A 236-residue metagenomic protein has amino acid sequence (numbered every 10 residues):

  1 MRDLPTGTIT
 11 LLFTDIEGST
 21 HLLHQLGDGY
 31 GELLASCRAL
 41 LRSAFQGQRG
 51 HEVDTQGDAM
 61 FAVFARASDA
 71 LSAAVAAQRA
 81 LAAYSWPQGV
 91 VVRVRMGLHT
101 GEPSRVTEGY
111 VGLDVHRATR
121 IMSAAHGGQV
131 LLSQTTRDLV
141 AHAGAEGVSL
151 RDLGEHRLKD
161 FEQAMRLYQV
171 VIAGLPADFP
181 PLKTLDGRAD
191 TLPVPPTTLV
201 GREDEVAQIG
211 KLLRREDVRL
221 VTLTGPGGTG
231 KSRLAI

Functional and structural regions predicted by a protein language model:
M1-V75, R79-A80: Catalytic NTP-binding/metal-coordinating core of nucleotidyl cyclase/transferase enzymes
L4-T6, K159, G227: ATP-binding glycine-rich phosphate-binding loop
I16-E17, G174, E203: PAS/PAC or PAS-like capping segment
A39-R42, F61-I172: Catalytic beta-strand-to-alpha-helix segment of the class III nucleotidyl cyclase homology domain
T55-M60, I121, L223-P226: Short linear capping/connector segments at secondary-structure termini
G57, H116, S232: Conserved G/P- and acidic residue-centered "switch" motifs that form tight phosphate/ATP-binding loops in soluble
A177-T184: Short, charged, solvent-exposed linker or helix-capping segments at domain edges/interfaces that act as flexible hinges
T184-I236: Walker A/P-loop phosphate-binding element recognition
